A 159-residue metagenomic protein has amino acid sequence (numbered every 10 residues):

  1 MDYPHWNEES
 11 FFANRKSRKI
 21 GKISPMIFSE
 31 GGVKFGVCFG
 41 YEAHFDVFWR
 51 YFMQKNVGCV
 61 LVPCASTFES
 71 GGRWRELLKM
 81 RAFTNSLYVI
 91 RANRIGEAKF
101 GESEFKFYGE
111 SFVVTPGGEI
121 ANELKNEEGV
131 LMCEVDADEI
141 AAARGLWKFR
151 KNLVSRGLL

Functional and structural regions predicted by a protein language model:
M1-K55, F68-E76, M80, G145-K148: Active-site catalytic loop in hydrolytic enzyme cores
D2, G96, E128, A137-E139: Residue-level detector of flexible, active-site-proximal loop/helix-junction positions within diverse enzyme catalytic
H5-S10, I120-A121, E128-L131, A142: A broad, structure-centric signal for solvent-exposed, well-ordered loop/edge residues that line or flank functional
N14, V57, T115, S155-G157: Amphipathic alpha-helical interaction segments
F28-G31, P116, V135: Active-site beta-strand termini and strand-to-loop segments that position acidic
A43-L131: CN hydrolase (nitrilase-like) catalytic-core segments centered on the catalytic cysteine and neighboring Lys/Glu
I140-L159: A conserved C-terminal secondary-structure "cap"
